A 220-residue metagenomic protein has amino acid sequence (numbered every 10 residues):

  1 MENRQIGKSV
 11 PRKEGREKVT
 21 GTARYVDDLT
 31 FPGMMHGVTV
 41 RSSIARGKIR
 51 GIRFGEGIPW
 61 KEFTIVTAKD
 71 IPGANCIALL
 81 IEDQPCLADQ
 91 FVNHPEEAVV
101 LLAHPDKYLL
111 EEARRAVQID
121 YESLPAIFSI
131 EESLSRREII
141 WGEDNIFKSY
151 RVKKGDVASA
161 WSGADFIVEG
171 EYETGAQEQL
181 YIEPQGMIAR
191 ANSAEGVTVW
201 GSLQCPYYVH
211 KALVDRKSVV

Functional and structural regions predicted by a protein language model:
M1-V220: Structural alpha/beta core scaffold segments of enzyme domains
